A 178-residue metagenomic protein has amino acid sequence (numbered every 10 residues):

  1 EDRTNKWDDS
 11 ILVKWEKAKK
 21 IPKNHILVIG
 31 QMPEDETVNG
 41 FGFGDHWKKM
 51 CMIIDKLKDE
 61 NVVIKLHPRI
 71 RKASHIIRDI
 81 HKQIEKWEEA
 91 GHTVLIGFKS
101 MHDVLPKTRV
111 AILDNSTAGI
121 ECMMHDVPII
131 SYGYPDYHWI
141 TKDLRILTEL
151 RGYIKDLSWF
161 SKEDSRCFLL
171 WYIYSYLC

Functional and structural regions predicted by a protein language model:
E1-K23, I140-C178: Leloir-type glycosyltransferase catalytic cores
K23-D35, I64-P68, G133-Y134: Short loop/turn segments at strand-loop or loop-helix junctions that form parts of catalytic or ligand-binding pockets
H25, N61, R109-V110: Structural motif
E34, G40, S74, K155-D164: Class I S-adenosyl-L-methionine-dependent methyltransferase catalytic core
D35-V38, I70-H75, I120-E121, H138-T141: Short catalytic/ligand-binding loop motif for oxyanion handling, primarily in non-cytosolic enzymes, centered on
C51-G97: Catalytic donor nucleotide-activated moiety binding site of glycosyltransferases and closely related
G97-D143: A donor-sugar binding/catalytic signature common to diverse glycosyltransferases and related nucleotide-sugar
